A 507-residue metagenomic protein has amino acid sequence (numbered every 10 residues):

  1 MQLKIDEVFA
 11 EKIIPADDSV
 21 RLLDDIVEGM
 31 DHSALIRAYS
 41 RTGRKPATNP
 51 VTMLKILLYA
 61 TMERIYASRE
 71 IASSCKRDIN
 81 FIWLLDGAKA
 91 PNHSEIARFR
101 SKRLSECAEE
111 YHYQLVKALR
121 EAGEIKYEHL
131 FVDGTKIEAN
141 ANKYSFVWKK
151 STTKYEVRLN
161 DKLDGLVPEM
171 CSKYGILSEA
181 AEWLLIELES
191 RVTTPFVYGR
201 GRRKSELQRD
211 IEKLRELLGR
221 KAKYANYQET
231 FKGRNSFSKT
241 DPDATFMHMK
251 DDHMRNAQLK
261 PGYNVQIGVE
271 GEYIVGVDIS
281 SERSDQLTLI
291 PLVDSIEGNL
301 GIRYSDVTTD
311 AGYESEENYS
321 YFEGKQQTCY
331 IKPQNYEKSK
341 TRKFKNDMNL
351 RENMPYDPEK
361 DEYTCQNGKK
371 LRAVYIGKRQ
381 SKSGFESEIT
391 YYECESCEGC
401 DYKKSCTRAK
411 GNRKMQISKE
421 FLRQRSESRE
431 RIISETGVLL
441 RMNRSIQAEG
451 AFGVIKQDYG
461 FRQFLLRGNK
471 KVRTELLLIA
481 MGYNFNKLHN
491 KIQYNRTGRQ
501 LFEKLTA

Functional and structural regions predicted by a protein language model:
M1-R21: Hydrophobic alpha-helical membrane-insertion signals
I5, R64-R77, K89-A507: Anion-binding and metal-coordination hotspots
P15-L58: Basic, short loop/linker segments at the boundary and entry of helix-turn-helix/winged-helix-like folds
K45, G87-K89: A Lys/Arg-rich helix-loop hairpin that forms a DNA/phosphate-binding surface
V51-M62, Y66, I71: N-terminal catalytic cores of NTP/NDP-binding nucleotidyl/phosphoryl-transfer enzymes
I82-D86: Short arginine-rich
